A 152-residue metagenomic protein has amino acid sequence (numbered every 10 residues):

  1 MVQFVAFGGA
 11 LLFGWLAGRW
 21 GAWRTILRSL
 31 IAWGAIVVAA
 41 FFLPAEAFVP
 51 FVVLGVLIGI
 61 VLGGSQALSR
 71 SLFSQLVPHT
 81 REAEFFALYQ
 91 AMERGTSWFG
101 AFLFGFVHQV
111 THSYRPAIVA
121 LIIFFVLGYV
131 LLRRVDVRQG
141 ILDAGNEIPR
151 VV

Functional and structural regions predicted by a protein language model:
G8-A22: Helix-to-loop junctions at the C-terminal end of transmembrane segments in multipass secondary transporters
R19-I31: Cytoplasmic membrane-interface "Motif A"-like loop-to-helix N-cap segments of 12-TM Major Facilitator Superfamily
I31-A45: C-terminal ends and interior cores of transmembrane alpha-helices in multi-pass membrane transporters/permeases
V49-G64: Hydrophobic core of transmembrane alpha-helices in multi-pass small-molecule transporters, especially MFS/SLC-type
G64-P78: Intracellular juxtamembrane helix-capping segments at the cytosolic ends of symmetry-related transmembrane helices
H79-Y89: Loop-to-transmembrane helix entry/capping segments in MFS-fold secondary transporters and related SLC/MFSD carriers
F106-F125: A membrane-interface helix-boundary motif in multi-pass transporters
V119-V152: Multi-pass alpha-helical transporter architecture, strongest for 12-TM Major Facilitator/SLC carriers used
